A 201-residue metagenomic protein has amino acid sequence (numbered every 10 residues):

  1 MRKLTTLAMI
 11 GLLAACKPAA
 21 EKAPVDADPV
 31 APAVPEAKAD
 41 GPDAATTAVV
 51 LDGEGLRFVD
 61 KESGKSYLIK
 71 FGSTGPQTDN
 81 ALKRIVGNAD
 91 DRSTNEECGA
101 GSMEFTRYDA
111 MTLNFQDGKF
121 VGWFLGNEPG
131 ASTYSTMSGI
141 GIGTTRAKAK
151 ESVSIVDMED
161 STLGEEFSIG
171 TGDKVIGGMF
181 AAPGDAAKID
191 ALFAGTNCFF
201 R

Functional and structural regions predicted by a protein language model:
R2-A8: Sec-dependent signal peptide recognition, specifically the positively charged N-region followed immediately by
A8-M9, A23: A periodicity- and composition-biased signal for non-globular, repetitive helical segments
L13-A15: C-terminal motif of bacterial Sec signal peptides marking the signal peptidase cleavage site
K17-L163, D185-R201: Short helix/turn-capping signatures at newly exposed starts of structured segments
E165-D185: Low-complexity, intrinsically disordered Gly/Pro/Thr-rich segments
